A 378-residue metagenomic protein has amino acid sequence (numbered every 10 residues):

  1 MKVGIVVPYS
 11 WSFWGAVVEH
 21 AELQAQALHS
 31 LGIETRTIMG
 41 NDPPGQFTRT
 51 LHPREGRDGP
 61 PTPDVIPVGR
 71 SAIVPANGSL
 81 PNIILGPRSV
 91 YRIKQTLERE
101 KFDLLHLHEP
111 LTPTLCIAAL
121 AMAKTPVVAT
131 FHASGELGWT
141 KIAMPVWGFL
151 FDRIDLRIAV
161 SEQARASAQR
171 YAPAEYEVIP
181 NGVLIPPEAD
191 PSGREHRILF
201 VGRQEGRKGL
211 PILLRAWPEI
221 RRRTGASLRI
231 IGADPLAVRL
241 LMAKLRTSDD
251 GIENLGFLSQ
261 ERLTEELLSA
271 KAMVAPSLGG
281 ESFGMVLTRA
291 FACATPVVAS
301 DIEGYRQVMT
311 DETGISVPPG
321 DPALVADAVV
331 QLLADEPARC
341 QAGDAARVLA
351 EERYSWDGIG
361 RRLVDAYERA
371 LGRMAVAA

Functional and structural regions predicted by a protein language model:
V7-W14, A27-I84, L236-A237: N-terminal strand-loop element at the rim of the active site of nucleotide-sugar-dependent glycosyltransferases
N41, V201, A226-L240: Glycosyltransferase donor-sugar binding loop
Q163, G182: Carbohydrate-associated surface elements
D190-P218, R229: Conserved donor-binding/catalytic core segment of Leloir-type glycosyltransferases
R239-R262: Nucleotide-activated donor-binding/catalytic signature segment of Leloir-type glycosyltransferases, i.e., the conserved
P296-A299: Short hydrophobic beta-strand element within catalytic cores of glycosyltransferases and related nucleotide-activated
D311, I315-A323, Q331-P337: Conserved acidic donor-binding segment of nucleotide-sugar-dependent glycosyltransferases
L324, Q331, A338-R353, R362-V364: A short, well-ordered alpha-helix in the C-terminal region of glycosyltransferases
